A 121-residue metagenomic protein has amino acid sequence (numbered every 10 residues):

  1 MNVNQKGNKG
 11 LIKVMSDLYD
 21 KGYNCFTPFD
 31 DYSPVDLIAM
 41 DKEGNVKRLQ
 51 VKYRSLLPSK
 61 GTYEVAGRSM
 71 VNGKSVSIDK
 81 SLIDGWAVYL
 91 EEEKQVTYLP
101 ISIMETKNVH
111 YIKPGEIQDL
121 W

Functional and structural regions predicted by a protein language model:
M1-S33, I38-W121: Mixed-charge (Asp/Glu-Lys/Arg
